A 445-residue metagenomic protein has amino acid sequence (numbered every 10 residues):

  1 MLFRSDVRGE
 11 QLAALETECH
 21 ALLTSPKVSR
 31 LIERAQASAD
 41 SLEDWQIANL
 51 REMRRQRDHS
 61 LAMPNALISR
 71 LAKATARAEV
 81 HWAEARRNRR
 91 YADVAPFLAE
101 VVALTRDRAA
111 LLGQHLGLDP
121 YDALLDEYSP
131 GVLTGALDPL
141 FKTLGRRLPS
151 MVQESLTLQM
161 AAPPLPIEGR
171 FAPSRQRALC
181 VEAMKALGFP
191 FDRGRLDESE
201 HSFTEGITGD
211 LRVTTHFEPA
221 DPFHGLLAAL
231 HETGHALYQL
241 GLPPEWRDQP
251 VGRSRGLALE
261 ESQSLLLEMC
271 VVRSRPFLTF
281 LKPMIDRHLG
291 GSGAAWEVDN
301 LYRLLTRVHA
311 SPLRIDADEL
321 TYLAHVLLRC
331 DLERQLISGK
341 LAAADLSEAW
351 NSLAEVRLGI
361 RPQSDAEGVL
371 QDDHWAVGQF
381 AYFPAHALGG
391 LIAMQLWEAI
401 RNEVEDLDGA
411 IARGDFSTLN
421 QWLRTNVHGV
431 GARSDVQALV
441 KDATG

Functional and structural regions predicted by a protein language model:
M1-P130, R433-D435: A well-structured
V7, L67-R70, F97-E100, L140 (+13 more regions): Secondary-structure capping and boundary motifs in well-ordered enzyme cores
V7, V326, C330-T444: C-terminal, non-catalytic "cap/extension" segments appended to globular domains
A66, L71-P222: Contiguous, non-catalytic segments that form substrate-binding/exosite surfaces or channel walls
G113, F217, D221-P244, E261-E268 (+1 more regions): Active-site recognition of the HExxH zinc-binding catalytic motif
F141, G145-L148, P173-A178, A183-D197 (+1 more regions): All-alpha helical catalytic cores of prenyl diphosphate-utilizing isoprenoid enzymes
D192-R193, E245-Q249, R273-P283, A343-A344: Acidic/polar loop patches that form or flank catalytic/metal-binding clefts of enzymes that bind anionic ligands
R253-A294: Post-HExxH zinc-binding segment in Zn-dependent metallohydrolases
